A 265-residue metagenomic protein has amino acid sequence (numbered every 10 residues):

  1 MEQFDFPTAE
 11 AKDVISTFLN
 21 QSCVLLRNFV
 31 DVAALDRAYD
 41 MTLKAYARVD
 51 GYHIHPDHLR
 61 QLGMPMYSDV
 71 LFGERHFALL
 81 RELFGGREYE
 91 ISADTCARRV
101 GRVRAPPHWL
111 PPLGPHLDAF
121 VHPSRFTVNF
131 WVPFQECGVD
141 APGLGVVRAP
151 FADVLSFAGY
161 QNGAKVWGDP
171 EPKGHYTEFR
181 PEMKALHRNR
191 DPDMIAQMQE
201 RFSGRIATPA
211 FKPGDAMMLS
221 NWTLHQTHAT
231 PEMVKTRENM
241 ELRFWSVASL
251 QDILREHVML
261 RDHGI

Functional and structural regions predicted by a protein language model:
M1-N20, L26-P115, V121, H263: Non-heme Fe(II)-dependent double-stranded beta-helix
Q3, S156, Y160-Q161, P172-K173 (+2 more regions): Non-heme Fe(II)/2-oxoglutarate
M64-D69, L117, I195-A207, T227-H228: Active-site rim elements
C96-A97, R102, F120, F134-V139 (+1 more regions): Short acidic/polar capping segments at secondary-structure boundaries
H108-L110, P115, F126, D140-V147 (+2 more regions): A short secondary-structure junction signal
H116, F120-V139, F211-P213, M218 (+1 more regions): Short, conserved beta-strand element in jelly-roll/cupin
D118, P133-Q135, A149-F151, W222-L224 (+2 more regions): Histidine- and/or cysteine-centered catalytic micro-motif in compact active-site loops
D140-T223: Double-stranded beta-helix
